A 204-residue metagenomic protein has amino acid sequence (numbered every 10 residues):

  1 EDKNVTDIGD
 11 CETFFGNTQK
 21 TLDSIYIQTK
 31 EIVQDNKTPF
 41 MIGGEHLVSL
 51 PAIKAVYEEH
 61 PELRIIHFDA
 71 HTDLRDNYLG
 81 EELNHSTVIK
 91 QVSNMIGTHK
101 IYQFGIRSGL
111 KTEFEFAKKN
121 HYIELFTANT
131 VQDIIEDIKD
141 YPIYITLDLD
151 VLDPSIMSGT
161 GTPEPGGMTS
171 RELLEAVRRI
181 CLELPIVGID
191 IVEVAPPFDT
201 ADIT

Functional and structural regions predicted by a protein language model:
E1-T204: Conserved alpha-helical scaffold segments that buttress catalytic/binding sites
